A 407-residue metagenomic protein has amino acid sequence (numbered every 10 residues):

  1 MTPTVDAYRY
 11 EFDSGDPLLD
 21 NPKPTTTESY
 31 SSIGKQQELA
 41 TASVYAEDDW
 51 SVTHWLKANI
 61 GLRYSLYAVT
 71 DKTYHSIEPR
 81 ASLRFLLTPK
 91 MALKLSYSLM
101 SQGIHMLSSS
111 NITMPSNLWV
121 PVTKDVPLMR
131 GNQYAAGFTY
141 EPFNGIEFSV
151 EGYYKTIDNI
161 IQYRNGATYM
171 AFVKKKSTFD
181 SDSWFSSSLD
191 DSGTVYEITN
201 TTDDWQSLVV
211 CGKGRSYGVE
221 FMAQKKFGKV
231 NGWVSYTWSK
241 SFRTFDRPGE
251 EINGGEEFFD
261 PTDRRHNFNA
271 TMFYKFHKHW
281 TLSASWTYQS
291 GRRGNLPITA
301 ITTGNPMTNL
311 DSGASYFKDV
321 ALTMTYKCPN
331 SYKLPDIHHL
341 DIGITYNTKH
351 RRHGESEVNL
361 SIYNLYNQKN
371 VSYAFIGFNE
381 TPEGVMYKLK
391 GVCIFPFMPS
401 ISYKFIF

Functional and structural regions predicted by a protein language model:
T2, D6, I33-D158, N267 (+1 more regions): Structural signature of Gram-negative outer-membrane beta-barrels, strongest in the C-terminal barrel of TonB-dependent
A7-E11, L62-A68, Y97-G103, Y154-D158 (+6 more regions): Transmembrane beta-strands of outer-membrane beta-barrel pores
T25-S32, G61-L66, P115-V122, G131-N132 (+5 more regions): Extracytoplasmic loops and strand-loop junctions of Gram-negative outer membrane beta-barrel proteins
V44-D48, A81-L87, A136-Y140, V219-K225 (+6 more regions): Residues on the lipid-exposed face of transmembrane beta-strands in outer-membrane beta-barrel proteins
T53-K57, L86-K90, G131, F143-G145 (+7 more regions): Outer-membrane beta-barrel channels and translocator barrels
K90-Y134, Y154-N200, R247, S285-T299 (+2 more regions): Surface-exposed extracellular loop regions of Gram-negative outer-membrane beta-barrel proteins, predominantly
D158, H279, T287-V320, P335-H339 (+1 more regions): C-terminal beta-signal and adjacent terminal beta-strands/loops of Gram-negative outer-membrane beta-barrel proteins
S183-I298: Gram-negative outer-membrane beta-barrel transporters
